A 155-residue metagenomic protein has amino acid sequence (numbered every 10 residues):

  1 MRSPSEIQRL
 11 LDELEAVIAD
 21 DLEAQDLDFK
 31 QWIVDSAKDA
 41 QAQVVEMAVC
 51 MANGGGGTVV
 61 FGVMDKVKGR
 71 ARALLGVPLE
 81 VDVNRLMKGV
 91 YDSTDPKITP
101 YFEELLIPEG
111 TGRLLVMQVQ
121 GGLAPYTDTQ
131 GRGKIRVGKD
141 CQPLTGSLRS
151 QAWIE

Functional and structural regions predicted by a protein language model:
M1-E155: Conserved N-terminal catalytic/coupling substructures associated with nucleotide/phosphate chemistry
